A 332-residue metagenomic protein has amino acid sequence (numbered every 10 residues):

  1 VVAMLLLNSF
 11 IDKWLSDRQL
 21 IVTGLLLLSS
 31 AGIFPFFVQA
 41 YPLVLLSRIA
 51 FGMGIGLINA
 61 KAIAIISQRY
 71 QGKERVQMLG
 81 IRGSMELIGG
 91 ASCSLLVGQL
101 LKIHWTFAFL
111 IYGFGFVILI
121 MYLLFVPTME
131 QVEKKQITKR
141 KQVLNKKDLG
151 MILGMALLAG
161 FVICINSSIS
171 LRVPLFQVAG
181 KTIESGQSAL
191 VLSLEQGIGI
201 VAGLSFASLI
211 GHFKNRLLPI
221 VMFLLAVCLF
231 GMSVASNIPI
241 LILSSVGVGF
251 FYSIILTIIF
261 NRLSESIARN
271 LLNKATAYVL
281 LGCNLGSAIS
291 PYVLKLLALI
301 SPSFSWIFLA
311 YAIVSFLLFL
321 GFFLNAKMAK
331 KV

Functional and structural regions predicted by a protein language model:
V2-A40: Conserved MFS/SLC helix-loop-helix module at the cytosolic interface between two early adjacent transmembrane helices
A3-S16, A202-K214, A298: Helix-to-loop junctions at the C-terminal end of transmembrane segments in multipass secondary transporters
Y41, S47-M85: Cytoplasmic helix-loop-helix junction between adjacent transmembrane helices in 12-TM secondary transporters
P42-A50, P239-G247: Paired small-residue
G72, I81-P127: Helix-loop-helix hairpin linking two adjacent transmembrane segments in secondary transporters
F109-L124, I307-F323: Symmetry-related core transmembrane helices of the 12-TM Major Facilitator Superfamily/SLC fold
M151-S193, G197: Extracytoplasmic gate region of multi-pass secondary transporters
S266-P302, Y311: A late C-terminal transmembrane helix in Major Facilitator Superfamily
